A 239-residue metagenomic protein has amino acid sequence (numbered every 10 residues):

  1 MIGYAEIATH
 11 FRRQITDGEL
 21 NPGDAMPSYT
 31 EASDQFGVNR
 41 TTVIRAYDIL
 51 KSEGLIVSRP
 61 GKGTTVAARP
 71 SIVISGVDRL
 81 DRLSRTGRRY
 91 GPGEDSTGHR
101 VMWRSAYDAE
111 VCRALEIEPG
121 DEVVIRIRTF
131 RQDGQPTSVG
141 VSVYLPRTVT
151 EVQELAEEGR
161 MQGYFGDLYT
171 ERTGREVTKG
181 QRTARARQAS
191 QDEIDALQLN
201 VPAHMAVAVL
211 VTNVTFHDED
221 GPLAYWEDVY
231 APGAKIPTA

Functional and structural regions predicted by a protein language model:
I2-A8, D34-Q35, T42-E122, V149-M161 (+2 more regions): HTH-adjacent hinge/linker in prokaryotic transcriptional regulators
E6-D24: Short helix->loop/beta-hairpin flanking segments within DNA-binding domains
G18, G23-F36: A short alpha-helical element within helix-turn-helix/winged-helix DNA-binding domains across DNA-binding proteins
M102-A106, I127-T129, T212-T215: Generic short beta-strand segments
D108-G120, I125, T129-V143: Catalytic-core "active-site belt" of small-molecule-metabolizing enzymes, emphasizing His/Asp/Glu-rich regions
I117-E118, Q135, P146-A239: C-terminal regulatory/effector modules of DNA-binding transcriptional regulators
